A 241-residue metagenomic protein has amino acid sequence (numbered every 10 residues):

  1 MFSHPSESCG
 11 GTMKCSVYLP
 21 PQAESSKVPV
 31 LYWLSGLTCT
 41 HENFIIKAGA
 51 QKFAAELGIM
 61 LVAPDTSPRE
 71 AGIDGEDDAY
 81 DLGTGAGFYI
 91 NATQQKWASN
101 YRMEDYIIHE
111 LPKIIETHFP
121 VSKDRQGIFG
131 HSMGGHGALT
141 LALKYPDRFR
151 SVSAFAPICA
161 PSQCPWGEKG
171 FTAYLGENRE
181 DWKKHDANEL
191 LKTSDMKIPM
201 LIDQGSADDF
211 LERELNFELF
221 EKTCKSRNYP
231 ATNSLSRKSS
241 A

Functional and structural regions predicted by a protein language model:
M1-A241: Non-catalytic cap/lid and distal C-terminal segments of serine-dependent acyl enzymes
